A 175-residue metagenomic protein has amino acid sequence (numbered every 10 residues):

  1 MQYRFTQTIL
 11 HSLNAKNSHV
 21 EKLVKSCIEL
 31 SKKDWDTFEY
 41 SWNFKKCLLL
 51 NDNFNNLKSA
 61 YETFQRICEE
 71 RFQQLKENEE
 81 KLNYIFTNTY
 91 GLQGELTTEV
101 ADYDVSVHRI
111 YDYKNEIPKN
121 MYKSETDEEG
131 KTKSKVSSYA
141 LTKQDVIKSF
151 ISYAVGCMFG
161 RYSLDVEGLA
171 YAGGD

Functional and structural regions predicted by a protein language model:
Y3-L13: Class I S-adenosyl-L-methionine
H11-D175: Non-catalytic DNA-recognition/assembly elements of restriction-modification systems
